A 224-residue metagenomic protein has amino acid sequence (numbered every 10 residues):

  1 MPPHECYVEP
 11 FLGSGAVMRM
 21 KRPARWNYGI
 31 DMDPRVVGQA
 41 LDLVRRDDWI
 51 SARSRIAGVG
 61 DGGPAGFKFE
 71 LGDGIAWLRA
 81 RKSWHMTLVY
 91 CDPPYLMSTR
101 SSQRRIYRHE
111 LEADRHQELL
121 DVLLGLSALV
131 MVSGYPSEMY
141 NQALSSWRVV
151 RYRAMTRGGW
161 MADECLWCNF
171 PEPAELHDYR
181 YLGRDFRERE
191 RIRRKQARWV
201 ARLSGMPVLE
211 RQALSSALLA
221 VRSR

Functional and structural regions predicted by a protein language model:
M1-R224: Class I S-adenosyl-L-methionine-dependent methyltransferase catalytic core
